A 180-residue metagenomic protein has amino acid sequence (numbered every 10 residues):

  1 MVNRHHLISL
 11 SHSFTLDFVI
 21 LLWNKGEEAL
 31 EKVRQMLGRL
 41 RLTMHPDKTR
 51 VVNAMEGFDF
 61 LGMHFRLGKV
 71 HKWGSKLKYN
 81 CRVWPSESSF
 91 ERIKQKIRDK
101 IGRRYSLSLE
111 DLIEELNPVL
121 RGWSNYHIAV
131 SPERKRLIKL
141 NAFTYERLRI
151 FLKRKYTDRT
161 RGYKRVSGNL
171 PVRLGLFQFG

Functional and structural regions predicted by a protein language model:
M1-G180: Non-catalytic terminal/accessory segments
